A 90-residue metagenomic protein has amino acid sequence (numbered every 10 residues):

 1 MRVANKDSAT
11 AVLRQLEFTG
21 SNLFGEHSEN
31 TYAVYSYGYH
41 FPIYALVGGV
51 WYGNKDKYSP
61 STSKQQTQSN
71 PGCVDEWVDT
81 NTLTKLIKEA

Functional and structural regions predicted by a protein language model:
M1-A90: Terminal leader/tail segments of proteins
